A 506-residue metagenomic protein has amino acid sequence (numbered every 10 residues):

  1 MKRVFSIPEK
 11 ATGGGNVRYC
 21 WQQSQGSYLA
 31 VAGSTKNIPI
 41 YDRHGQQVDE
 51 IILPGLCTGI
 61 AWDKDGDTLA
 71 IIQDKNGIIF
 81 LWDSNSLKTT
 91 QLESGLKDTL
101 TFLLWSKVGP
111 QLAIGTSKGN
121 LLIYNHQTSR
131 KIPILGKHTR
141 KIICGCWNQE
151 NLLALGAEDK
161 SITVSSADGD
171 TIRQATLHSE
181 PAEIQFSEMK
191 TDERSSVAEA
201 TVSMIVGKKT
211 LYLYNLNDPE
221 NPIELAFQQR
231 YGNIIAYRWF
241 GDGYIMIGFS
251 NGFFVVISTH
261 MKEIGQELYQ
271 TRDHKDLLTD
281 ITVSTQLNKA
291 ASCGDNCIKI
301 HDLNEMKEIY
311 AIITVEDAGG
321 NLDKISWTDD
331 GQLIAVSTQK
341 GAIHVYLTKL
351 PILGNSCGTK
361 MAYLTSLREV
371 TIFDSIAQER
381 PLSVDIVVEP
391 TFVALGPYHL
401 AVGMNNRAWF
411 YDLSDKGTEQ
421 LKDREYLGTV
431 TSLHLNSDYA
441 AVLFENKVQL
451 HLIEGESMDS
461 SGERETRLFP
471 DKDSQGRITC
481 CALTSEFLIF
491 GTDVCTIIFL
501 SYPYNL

Functional and structural regions predicted by a protein language model:
M1-F5, I40-E50, N76-E93, K97 (+13 more regions): Per-blade loop-tip surfaces of WD-repeat and WD-like beta-propellers in eukaryotic adaptors/scaffolds
E9-K36, K340, K349-K360, L364-R368 (+1 more regions): Beta-strand-rich domains and repeat architectures in extracellular enzymes and scaffolds, especially beta-propellers
K10, L53, L177, Q270-H274 (+4 more regions): Beta-rich interaction modules in large eukaryotic scaffold/regulatory proteins
G13-W21, L56-W62, K97-W105, R140-C146 (+8 more regions): Canonical WD40 repeat/beta-propeller blade segments in eukaryotic WD-repeat proteins
G26-S27, D65-D67, V108-P110, E150-N151 (+9 more regions): Short coil/turn segments that connect the beta-strands within blades of beta-propeller domains
A32-T35, I72-K75, G115-K118, G156-D159 (+7 more regions): Conserved strand-to-loop turn within each blade of WD40 beta-propeller repeats
K324, T328, L333, S337-C357 (+2 more regions): Peripheral membrane interaction modules
P351-L353, K360-H434, D438: Non-catalytic interaction/regulatory modules that flank or connect domains
